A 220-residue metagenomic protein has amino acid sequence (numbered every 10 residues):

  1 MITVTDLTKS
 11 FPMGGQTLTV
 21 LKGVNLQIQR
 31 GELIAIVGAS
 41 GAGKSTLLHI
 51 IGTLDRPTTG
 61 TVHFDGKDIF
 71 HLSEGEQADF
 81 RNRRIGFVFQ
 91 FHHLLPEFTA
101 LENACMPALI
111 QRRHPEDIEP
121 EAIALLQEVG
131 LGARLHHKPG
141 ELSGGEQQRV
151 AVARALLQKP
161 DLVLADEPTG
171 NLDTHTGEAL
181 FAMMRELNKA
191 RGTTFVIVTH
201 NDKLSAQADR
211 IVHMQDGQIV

Functional and structural regions predicted by a protein language model:
I2-M214: ABC family nucleotide-binding domain
